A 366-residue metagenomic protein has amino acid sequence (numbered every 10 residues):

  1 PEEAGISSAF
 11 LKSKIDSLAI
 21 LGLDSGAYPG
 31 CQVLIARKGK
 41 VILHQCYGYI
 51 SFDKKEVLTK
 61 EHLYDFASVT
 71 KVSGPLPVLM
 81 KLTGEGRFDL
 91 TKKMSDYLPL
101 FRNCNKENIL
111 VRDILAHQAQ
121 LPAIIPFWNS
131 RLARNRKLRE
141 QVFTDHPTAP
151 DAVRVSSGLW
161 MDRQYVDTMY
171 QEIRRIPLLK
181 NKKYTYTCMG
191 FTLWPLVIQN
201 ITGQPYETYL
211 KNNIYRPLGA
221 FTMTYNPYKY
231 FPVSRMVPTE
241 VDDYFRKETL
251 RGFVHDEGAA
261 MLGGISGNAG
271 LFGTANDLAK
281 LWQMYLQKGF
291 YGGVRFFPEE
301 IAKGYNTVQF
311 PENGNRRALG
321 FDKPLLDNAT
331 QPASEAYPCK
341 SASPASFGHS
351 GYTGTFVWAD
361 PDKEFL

Functional and structural regions predicted by a protein language model:
P1-L11, D322-Q331: Short, compositionally biased leader-like segments
A4-F66, R87-D89, R174, T249 (+1 more regions): Short, conserved catalytic-motif segment at the N-terminal edge
S7, K71, T274: Short, conserved phosphate/pyrophosphate- and ester-handling motifs at nucleotide-, phospho-/glycolipid
D16-A19, G39, L63-T91, F191-Q199 (+3 more regions): Active-site SXXK
I35-K38, S95-R102, V111: Acidic helix-start/capping segments at beta-turn-to-alpha-helix junctions
D89-C104, R216-L218: Short, glycine/proline-biased beta-turn/loop segments that scaffold the active-site neighborhood
K106-A345: Short, surface-exposed loop or secondary-structure junction motifs that flank catalytic or metal-binding residues
S346, T353-L366: Short, surface-exposed beta-strand/loop micro-motifs that present aromatic residues
